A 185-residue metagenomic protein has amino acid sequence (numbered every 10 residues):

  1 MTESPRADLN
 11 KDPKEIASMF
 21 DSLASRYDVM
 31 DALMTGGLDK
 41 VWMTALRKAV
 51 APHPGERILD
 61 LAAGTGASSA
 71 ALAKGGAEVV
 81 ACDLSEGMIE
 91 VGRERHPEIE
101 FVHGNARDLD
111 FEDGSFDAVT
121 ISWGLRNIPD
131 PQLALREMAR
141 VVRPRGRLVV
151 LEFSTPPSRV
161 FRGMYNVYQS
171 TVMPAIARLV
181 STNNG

Functional and structural regions predicted by a protein language model:
M1-R26: N-terminal, positively charged/glycine-rich alpha-helical extensions of SAM-dependent methyltransferases
K14, T155-G185: C-terminal alpha-helical "lid/dimerization" subdomain adjacent to the S-adenosyl-L-methionine
T35-E56: Conserved alpha-helix/loop element of class I SAM-dependent methyltransferases that forms part of the SAM/SAH-binding
R57-D108: Class I SAM-dependent methyltransferase SAM/SAH-binding core
C82, S122-L125, L151: Residues lining the SAM
R107-A118: A short acidic, Gly/Pro-enriched loop at the edge of an enzyme's catalytic core that lines a small-molecule cofactor
D117-P131: A short SAM/SAH-binding and catalytic strip from SAM-dependent methyltransferases
Q132-R147: A short glycine-rich, Lys/Arg-flanked "PGG" loop and its adjoining helix->strand segment in the class I
